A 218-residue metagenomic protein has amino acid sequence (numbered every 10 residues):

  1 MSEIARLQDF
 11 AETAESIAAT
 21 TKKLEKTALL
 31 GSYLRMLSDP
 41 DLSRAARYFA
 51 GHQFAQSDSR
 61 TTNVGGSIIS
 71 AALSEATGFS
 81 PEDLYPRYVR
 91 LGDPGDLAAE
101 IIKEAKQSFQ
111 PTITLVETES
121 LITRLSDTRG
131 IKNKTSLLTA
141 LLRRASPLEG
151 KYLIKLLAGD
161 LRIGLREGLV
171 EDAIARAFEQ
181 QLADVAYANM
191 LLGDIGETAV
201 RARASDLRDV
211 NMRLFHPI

Functional and structural regions predicted by a protein language model:
M1-I218: N-terminal nucleic-acid-engaging modules of covalent nucleotidyltransferase systems
